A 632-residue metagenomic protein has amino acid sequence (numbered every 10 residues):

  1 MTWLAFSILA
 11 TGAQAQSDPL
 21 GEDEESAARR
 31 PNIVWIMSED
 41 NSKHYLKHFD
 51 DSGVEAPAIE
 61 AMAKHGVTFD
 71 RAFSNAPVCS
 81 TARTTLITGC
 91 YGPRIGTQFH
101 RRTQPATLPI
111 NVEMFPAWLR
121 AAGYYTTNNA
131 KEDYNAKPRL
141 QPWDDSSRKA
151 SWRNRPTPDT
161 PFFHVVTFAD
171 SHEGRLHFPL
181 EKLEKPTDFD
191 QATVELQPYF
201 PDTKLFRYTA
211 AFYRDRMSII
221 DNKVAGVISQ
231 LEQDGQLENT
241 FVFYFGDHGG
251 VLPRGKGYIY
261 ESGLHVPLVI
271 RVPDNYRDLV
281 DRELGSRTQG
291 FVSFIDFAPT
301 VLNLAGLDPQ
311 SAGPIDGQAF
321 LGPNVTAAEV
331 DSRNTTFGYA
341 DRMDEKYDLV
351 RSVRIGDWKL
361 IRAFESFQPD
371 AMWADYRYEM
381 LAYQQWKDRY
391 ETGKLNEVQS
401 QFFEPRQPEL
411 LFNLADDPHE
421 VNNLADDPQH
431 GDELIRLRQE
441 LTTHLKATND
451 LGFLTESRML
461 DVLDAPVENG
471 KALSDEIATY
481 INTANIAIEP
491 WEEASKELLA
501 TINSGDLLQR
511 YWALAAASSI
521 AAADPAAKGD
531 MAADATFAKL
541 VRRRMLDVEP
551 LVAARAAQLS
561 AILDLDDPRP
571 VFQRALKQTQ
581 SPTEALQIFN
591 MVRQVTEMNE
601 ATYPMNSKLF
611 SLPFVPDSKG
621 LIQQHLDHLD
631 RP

Functional and structural regions predicted by a protein language model:
L4-S7, A15-K394, S400, P418-Q439 (+6 more regions): Formylglycine-dependent sulfatase
S17-P31, S38, K43, T68 (+3 more regions): Long, internal low-complexity/basic segments
L411-F412: Short hydrophobic beta-strand that contains or immediately precedes a catalytic carboxylate
A415: C-terminal helical cap and adjacent loop that interface with cofactors, partners, or active-site loops
